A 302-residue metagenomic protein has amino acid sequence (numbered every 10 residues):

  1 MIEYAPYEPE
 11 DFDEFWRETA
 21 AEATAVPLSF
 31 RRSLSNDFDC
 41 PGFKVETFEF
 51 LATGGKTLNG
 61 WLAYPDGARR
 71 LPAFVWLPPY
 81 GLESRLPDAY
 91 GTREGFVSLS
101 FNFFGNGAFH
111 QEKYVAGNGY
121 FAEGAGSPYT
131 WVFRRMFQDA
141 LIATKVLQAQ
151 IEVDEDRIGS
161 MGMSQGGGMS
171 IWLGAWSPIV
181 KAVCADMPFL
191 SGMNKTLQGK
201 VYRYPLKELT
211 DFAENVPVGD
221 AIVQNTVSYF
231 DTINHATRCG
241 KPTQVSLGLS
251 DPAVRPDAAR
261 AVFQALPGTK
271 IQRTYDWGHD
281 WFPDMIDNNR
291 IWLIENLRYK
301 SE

Functional and structural regions predicted by a protein language model:
M1-F43, S301-E302: N-terminal targeting or regulatory segments adjacent to alpha/beta-hydrolase or S9 domains
K44-E49, T53-P65: A short loop-to-beta-strand scaffold at the N-terminal edge of the catalytic core in hydrolase folds
G60-Y64, R69-Y80: Short beta-strand element of the alpha/beta-hydrolase
R85, A89-Q138, K195: Cap/lid segment of the alpha/beta-hydrolase catalytic domain
A122-S164: Gly/Ser-rich "nucleophile elbow"/oxyanion-hole loop immediately N-terminal to the catalytic nucleophile in hydrolases
I171-V218, T274: Hydrolase active-site cap/lid region
C239, V245-L247: Short beta-strand/loop motif that positions the catalytic acidic residue of the alpha/beta-hydrolase fold
P256-E302: C-terminal catalytic histidine-bearing segment of alpha/beta-hydrolase fold enzymes
